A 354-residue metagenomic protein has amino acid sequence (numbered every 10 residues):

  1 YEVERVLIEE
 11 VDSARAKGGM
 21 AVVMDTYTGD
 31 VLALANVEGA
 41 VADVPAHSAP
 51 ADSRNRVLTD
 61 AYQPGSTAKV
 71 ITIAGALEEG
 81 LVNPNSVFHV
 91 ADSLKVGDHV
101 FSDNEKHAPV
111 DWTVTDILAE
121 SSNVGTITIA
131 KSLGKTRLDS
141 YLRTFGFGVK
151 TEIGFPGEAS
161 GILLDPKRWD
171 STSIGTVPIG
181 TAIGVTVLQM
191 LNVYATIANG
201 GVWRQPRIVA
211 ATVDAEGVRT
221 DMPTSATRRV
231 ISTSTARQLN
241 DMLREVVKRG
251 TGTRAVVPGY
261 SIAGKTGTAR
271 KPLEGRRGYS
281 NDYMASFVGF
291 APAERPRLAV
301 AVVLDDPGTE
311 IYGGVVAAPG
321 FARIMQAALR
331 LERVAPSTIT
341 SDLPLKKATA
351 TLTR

Functional and structural regions predicted by a protein language model:
Y1-G19: Conserved, well-ordered alpha-helix/loop/beta-strand core segments that scaffold catalytic motifs
V3, I117, F321: A helicase ATPase "motif cassette" and its flanking acidic/Ser/Thr-rich regulatory loops
G19-S66, I71-D306, L343-R354: Beta-lactam-recognizing serine transpeptidase/beta-lactamase-like catalytic domain environment
A198, V247, A322-L329, R333: Short amphipathic alpha-helical signal-transduction/dimerization elements
W203-R204, E332, P336: Glycine-rich phosphate/pyrophosphate-binding loops and their adjacent beta-strand/loop elements at enzyme active sites
P307-V316: A short acidic/glycine-rich loop-to-helix N-cap element
A335-L345: Short, flexible loop/turn segments with low-complexity composition
